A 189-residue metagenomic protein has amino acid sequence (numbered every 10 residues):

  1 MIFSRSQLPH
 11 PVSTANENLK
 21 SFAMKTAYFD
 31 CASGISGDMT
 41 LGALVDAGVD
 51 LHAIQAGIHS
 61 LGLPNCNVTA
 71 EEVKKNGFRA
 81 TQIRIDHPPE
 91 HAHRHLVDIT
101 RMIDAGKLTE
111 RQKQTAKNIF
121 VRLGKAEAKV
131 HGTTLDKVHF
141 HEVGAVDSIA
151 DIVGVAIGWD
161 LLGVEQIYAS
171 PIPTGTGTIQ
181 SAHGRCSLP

Functional and structural regions predicted by a protein language model:
M1-F22: Intrinsic disorder/low-complexity segments
A23-A27: Extreme N-terminal starter segment of soluble prokaryotic enzymes
F29-A43, F140-L162: Conserved phosphate/anionic-ligand binding catalytic regions in large, soluble enzymes, centered on
A32-S33, L61-G62, G144-V146, P171-I179: Acidic, glycine-rich active-site loops and adjacent beta-strand->loop/helix elements that engage anionic groups
D46-H131, R185: Glycine-rich nucleotide/cofactor/substrate-binding loop typically near the N-terminus or early in the first domain
A105-Q114, H139-V146, T178-C186: Flexible, glycine/proline-enriched loop segments at strand-loop-helix junctions that form or flank small-ligand binding
G124-E142, V146: Alpha-helical transmembrane cores and adjacent cytosolic helix/loop segments of polytopic membrane transporters
V164-P189: Mobile "lid/hinge" segments at catalytic clefts and subdomain interfaces of large enzymes
